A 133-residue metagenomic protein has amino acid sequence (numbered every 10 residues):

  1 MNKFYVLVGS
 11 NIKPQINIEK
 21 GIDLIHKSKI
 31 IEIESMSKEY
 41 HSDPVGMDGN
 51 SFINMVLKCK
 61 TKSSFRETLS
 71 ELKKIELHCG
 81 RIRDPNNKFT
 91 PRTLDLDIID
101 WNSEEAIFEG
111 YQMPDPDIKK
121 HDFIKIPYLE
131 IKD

Functional and structural regions predicted by a protein language model:
M1-S28, S37-D43: N-terminal beta1-alpha1 ligand-phosphate binding loop
S35, S42-F52, T61-L69, K74-D133: Flexible, gly/pro- and Lys/Arg-enriched active-site loops
